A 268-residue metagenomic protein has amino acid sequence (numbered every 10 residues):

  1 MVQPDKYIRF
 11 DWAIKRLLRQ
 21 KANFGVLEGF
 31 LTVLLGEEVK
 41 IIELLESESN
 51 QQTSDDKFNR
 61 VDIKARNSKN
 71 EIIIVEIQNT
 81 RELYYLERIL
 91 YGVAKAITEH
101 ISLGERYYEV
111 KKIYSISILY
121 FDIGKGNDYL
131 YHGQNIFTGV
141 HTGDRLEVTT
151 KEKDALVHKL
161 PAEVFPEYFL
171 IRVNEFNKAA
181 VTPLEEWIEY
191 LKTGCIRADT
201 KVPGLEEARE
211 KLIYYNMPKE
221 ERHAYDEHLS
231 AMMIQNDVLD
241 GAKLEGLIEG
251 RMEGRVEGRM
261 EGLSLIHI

Functional and structural regions predicted by a protein language model:
M1-I266: Elongated, amphipathic alpha-helical interaction scaffolds
